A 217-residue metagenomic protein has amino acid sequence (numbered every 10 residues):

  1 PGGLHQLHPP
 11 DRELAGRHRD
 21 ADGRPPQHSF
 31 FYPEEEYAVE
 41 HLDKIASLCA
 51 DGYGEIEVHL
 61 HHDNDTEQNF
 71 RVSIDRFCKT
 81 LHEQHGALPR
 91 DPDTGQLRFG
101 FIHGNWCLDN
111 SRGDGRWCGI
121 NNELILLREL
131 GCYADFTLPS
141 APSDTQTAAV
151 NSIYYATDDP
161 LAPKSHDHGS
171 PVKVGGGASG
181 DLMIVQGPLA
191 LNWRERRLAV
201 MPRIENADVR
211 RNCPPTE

Functional and structural regions predicted by a protein language model:
P1-N69, G100-F101, D135-T137: Short, well-structured secondary-structure segments
G2-G3, N69-S73, D114-N122: Alpha-helix N-cap and loop-to-helix initiation/capping positions
Q6-L14, R76, T80, N122-E129: Amphipathic alpha-helical segments that form well-ordered structural scaffolds and often line/cohere around active
E13, K79-G86, W106-N110: Short regulatory "switch" loops immediately downstream of catalytic or recognition motifs within protein catalytic
G16-D20, E83-G95: Short mixed-charge
L48, F70-R90: An active-site-proximal structural segment forming one wall of the substrate-binding cleft that immediately precedes
G52-Y53, H85, G131: Glycine-centered loop/turn motif at secondary-structure junctions
P89-E217: Active-site-adjacent pocket scaffolds in enzyme catalytic domains
